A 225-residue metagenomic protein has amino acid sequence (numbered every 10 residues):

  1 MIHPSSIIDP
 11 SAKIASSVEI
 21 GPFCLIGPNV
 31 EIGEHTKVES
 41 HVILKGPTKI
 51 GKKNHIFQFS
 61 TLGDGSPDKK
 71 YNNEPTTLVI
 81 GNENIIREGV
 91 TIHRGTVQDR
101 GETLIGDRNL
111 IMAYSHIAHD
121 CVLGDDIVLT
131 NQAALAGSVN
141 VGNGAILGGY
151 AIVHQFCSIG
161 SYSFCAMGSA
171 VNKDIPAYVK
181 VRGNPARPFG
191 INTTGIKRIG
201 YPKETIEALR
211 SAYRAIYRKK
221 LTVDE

Functional and structural regions predicted by a protein language model:
M1-R187: Structural signal for interior beta-strand "rungs" in well-ordered beta-sheet cores of soluble enzyme domains
S40, K70, R182, G195 (+2 more regions): Residues at structural and domain junctions
P176-A208: Conserved, surface-exposed functional patches that form binding/active-site neighborhoods
R198-E225: An accessory alpha-helical subdomain
